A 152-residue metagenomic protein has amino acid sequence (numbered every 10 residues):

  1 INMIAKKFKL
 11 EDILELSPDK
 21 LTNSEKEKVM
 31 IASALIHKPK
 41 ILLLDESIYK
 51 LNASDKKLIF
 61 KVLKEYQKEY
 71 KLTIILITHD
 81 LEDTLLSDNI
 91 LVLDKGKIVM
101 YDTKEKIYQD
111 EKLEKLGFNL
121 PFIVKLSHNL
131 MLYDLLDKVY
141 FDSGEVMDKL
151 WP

Functional and structural regions predicted by a protein language model:
I4-D19: Conserved ABC nucleotide-binding domain
I31: Hydrophobic anchor residue at the start of the ABC signature
K38: Conserved catalytic motifs of ABC-family nucleotide-binding domains
L42-E46: Catalytic Walker B motif of ABC-type/P-loop ATPase nucleotide-binding domains
L85-V92: Conserved catalytic segment of ABC-fold P-loop ATPases
K97-I123: Conserved beta-strand-loop-alpha-helix hinge in the C-terminal portion of ABC ATPase nucleotide-binding domains
E114-P152: ABC ATPase nucleotide-binding domains
